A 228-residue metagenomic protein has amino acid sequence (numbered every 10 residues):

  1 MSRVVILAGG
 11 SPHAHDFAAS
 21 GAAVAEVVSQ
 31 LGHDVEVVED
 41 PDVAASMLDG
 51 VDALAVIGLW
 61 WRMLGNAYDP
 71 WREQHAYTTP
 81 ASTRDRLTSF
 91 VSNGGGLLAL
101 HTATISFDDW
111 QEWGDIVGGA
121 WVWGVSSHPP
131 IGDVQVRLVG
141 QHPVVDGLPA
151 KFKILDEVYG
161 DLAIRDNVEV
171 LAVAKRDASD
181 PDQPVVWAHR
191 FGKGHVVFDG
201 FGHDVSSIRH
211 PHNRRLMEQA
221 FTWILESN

Functional and structural regions predicted by a protein language model:
M1-A53: Aromatic-Pro/Gly-enriched surface loop or interdomain linker that acts as a lid/target-recognition segment
R3, A8, Q30, L162-N228: A glycine-centered loop/beta-turn motif at secondary-structure junctions
G9, G58-L59: Cell-envelope and extracellular/periplasmic
D16-F17, G65-A67, D108-W110, D182 (+1 more regions): Short glycine-/acidic-enriched loop or helix-start segments at secondary-structure transitions that form or flank
A22, E26-S29, Q111, D115-H195: Catalytic beta-strand/loop cores that center a nucleophilic Ser/Cys/Thr and support acyl-enzyme chemistry
A53-I57, F198: Structural motif
W61-G147: A glycine-rich, often tryptophan-bearing local segment used as a flexible ligand/cofactor-contacting loop or short
